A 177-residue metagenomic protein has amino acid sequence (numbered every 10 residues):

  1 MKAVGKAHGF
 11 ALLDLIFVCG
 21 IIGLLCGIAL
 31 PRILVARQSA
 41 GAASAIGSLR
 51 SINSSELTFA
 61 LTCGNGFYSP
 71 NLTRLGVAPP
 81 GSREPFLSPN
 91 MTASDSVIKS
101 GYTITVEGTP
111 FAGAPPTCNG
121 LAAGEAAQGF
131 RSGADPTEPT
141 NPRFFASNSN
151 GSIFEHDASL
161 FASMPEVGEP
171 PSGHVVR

Functional and structural regions predicted by a protein language model:
M1-G5: N-terminal secretory signal peptides that target proteins for export/translocation
K6-I33: N-terminal single-pass transmembrane signal-anchor helix
R32-L49: Aliphatic-rich helix starts adjacent to a transmembrane/signal segment
S54-R143, S147-N150, D157, E169-R177: Extracellular/periplasmic head regions of type IV pilus-like filament subunits
S159-S163: A short acidic/small-residue loop/turn micro-motif
